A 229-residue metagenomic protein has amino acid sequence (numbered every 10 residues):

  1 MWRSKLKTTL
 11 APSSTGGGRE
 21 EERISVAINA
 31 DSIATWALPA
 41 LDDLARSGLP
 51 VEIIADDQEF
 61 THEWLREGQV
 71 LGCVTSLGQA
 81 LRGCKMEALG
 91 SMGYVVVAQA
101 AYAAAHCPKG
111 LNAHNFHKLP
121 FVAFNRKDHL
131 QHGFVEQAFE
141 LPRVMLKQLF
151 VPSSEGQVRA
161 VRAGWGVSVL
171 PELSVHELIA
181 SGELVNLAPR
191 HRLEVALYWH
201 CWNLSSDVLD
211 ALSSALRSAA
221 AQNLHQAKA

Functional and structural regions predicted by a protein language model:
S4-A27, T35, G83-M86, A227: Short helix-loop hinge/linker segments at domain boundaries
R19-R82: Central regulatory/effector-binding core of bacterial HTH transcription factors
W36, P189-A229: A late-sequence structural motif
A45-I53, F139-Q148: A local structural motif
F60, Q69, L141-N186: Hydrophobic hinge/microswitch elements
G83-A88, M92, R162-L204: Beta-alpha-beta core module
A101-L111, L204-D210: Short helix-loop capping/hinge motifs at secondary-structure junctions, enriched in acidic/polar residues
H117-P142: Secondary-structure junction motif
